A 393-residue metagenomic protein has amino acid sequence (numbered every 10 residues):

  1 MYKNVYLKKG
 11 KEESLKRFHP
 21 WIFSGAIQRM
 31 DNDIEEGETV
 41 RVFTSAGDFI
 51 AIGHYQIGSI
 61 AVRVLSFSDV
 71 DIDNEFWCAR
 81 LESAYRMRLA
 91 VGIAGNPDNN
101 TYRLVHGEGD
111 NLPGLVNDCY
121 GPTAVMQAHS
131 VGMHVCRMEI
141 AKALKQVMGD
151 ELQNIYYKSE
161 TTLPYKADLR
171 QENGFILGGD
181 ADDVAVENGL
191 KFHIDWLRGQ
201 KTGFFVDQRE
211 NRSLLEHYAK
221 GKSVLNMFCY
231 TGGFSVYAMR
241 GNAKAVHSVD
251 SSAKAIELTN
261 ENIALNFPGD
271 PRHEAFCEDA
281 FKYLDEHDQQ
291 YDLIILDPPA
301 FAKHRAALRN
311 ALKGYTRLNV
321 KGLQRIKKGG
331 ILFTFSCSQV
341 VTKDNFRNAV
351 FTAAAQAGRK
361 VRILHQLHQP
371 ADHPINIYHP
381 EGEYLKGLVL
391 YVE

Functional and structural regions predicted by a protein language model:
M1-L115, C119: Non-catalytic accessory regions of SAM-dependent methyltransferases
V105-D118, H134-F205, S213: Non-catalytic substrate-recognition/targeting regions of SAM-dependent transferases
G221-Y230: Conserved class I S-adenosyl-L-methionine
T231-A243: Conserved SAM-binding loop of SAM-dependent methyltransferases across substrates and taxa, primarily the Class I
A245-D250: Conserved SAM-binding motif I beta-strand of class I
S252-I295: S-adenosyl-L-methionine
Y291-K321: Mobile active-site "lid"/loop adjacent to the S-adenosyl-L-methionine
I331-E393: C-terminal catalytic and target-recognition region of SAM-dependent MTase-like enzymes, primarily methyltransferases
